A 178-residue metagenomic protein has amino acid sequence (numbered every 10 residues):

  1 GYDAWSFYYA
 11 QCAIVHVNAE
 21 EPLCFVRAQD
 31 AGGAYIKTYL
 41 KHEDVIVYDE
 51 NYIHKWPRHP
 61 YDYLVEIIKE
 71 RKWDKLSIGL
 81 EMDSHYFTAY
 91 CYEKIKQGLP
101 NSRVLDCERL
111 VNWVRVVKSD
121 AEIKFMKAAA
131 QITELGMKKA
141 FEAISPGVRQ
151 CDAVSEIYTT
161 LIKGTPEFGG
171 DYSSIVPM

Functional and structural regions predicted by a protein language model:
G1, Y86-F87, T133-M178: Active-site cores enriched in adjacent His and Asp/Glu residues with nearby glycine-rich loops that coordinate divalent
G1-L135: A composition/biophysics-driven feature that prefers long, compositionally simple stretches
